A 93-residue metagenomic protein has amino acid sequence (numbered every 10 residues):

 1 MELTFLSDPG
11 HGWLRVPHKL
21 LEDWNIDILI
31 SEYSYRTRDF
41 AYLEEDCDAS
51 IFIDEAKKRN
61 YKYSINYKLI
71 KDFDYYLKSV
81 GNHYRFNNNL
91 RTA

Functional and structural regions predicted by a protein language model:
M1-L14: The feature represents the first ordered module of a protein
P9, H18-L20, E44-D48: Short, flexible beta-strand-to-coil junctions
G12-T37: A short, structured beta-strand/loop element
L14-V16, L43, F52: Generic structural hydrophobic/aromatic packing signal, biased to beta-strands
Y35-E45: A short, exposed loop/beta-hairpin motif centered on an aromatic-Gly-Thr core
D46-T92: Short, compact, well-ordered microdomains
